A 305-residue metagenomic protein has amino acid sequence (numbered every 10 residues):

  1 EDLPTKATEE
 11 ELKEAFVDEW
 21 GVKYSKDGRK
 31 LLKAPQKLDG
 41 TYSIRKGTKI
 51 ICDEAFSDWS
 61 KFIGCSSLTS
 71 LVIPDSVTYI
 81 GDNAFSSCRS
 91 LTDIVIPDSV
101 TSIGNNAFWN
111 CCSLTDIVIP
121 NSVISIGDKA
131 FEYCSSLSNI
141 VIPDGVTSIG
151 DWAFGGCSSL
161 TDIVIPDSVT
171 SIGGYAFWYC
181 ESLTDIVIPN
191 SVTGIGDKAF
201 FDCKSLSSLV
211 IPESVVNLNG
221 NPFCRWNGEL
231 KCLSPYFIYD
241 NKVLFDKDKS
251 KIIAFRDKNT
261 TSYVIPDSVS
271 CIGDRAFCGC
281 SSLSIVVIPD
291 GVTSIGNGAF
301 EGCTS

Functional and structural regions predicted by a protein language model:
E1-K23, A34-I50, S60-Y79, R89-S102 (+9 more regions): Structural signature of tandem-repeat unit edges
E9, G28-R29, D53, D274: Intrinsically disordered, low-complexity regions
K26-D27, D246-K249: Short acidic-glycine loop/turn motifs at beta-strand connectors
E54, G81-A84, G104-W109, G127-E132 (+7 more regions): Consensus positions within tandem repeat domains that build extended binding/scaffold surfaces
